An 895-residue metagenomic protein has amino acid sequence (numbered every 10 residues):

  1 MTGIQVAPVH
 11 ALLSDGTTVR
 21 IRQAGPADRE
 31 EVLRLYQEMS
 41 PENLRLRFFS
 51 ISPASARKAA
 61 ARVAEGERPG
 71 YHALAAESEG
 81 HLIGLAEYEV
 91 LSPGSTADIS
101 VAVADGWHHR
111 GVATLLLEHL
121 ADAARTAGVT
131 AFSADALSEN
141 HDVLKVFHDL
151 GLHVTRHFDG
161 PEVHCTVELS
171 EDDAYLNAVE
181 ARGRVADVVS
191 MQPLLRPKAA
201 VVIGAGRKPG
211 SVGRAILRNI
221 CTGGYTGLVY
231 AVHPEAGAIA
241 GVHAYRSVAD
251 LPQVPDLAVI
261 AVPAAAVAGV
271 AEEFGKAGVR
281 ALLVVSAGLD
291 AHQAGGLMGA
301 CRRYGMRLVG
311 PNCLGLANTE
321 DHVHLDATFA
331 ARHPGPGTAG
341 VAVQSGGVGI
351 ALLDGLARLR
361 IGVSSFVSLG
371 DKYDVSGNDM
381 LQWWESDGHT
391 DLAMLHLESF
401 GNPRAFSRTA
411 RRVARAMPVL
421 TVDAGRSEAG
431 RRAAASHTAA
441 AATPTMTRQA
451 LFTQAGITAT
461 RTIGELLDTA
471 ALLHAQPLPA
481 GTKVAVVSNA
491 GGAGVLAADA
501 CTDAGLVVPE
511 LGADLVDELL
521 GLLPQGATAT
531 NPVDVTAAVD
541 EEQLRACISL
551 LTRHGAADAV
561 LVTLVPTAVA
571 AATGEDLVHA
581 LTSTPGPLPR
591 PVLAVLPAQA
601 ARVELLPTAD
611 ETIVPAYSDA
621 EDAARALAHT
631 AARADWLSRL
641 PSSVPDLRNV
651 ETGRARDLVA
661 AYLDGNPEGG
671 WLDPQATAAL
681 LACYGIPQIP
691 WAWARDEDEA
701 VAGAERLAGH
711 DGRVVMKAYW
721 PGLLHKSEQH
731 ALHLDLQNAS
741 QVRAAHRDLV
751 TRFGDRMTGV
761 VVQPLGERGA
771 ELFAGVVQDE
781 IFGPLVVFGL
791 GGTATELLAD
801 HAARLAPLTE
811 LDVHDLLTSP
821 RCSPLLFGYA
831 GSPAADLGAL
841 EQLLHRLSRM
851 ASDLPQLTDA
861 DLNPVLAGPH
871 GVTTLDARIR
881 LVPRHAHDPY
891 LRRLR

Functional and structural regions predicted by a protein language model:
M1-P193, P197: Long, contiguous binding/interaction regions
S170-R895: Catalytic-core regions of core metabolic enzymes, especially those transforming organic acids/acyl-group intermediates
